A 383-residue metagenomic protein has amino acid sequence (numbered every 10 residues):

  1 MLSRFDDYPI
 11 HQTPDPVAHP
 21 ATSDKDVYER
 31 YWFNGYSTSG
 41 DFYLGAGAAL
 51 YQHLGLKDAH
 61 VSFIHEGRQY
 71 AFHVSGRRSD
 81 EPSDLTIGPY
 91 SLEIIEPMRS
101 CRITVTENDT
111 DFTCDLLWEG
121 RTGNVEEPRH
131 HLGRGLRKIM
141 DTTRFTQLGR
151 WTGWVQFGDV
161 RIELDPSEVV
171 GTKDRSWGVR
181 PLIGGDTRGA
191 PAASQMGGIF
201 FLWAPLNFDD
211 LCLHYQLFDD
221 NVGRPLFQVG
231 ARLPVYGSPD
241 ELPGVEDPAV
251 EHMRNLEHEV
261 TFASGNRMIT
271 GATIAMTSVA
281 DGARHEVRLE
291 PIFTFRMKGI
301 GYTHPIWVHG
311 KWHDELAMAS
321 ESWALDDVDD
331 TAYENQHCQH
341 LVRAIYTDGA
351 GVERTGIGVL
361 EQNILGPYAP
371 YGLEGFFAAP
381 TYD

Functional and structural regions predicted by a protein language model:
M1-D383: Structured soluble/peripheral alpha/beta segments that form catalytic or ligand/cofactor-binding pockets
